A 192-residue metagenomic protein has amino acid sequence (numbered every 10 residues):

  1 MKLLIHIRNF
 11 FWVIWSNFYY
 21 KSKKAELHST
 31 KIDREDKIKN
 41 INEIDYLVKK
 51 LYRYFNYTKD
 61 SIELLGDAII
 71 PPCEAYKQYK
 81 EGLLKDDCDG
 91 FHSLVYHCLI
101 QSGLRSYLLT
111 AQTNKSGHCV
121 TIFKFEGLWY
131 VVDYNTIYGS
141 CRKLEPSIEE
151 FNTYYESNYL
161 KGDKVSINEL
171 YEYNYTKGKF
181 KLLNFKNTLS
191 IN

Functional and structural regions predicted by a protein language model:
M1-N192: A structural boundary/capping signal
